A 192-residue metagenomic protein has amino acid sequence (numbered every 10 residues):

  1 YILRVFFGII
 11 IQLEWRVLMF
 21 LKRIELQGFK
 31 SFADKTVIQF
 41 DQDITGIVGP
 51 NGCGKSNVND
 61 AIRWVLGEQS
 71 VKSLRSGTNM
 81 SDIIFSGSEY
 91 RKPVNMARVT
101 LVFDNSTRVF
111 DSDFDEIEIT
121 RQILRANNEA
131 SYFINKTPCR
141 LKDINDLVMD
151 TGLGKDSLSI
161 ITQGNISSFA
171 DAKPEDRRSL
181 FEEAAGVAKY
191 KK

Functional and structural regions predicted by a protein language model:
Y1-L18: Short, Lys/Arg-enriched N-terminal segments with co-localized hydrophobic residues within the first ~10-30 amino acids
F20-K192: Gly/Lys-enriched N-terminal cap/neck module of very large, oligomeric protein machines
